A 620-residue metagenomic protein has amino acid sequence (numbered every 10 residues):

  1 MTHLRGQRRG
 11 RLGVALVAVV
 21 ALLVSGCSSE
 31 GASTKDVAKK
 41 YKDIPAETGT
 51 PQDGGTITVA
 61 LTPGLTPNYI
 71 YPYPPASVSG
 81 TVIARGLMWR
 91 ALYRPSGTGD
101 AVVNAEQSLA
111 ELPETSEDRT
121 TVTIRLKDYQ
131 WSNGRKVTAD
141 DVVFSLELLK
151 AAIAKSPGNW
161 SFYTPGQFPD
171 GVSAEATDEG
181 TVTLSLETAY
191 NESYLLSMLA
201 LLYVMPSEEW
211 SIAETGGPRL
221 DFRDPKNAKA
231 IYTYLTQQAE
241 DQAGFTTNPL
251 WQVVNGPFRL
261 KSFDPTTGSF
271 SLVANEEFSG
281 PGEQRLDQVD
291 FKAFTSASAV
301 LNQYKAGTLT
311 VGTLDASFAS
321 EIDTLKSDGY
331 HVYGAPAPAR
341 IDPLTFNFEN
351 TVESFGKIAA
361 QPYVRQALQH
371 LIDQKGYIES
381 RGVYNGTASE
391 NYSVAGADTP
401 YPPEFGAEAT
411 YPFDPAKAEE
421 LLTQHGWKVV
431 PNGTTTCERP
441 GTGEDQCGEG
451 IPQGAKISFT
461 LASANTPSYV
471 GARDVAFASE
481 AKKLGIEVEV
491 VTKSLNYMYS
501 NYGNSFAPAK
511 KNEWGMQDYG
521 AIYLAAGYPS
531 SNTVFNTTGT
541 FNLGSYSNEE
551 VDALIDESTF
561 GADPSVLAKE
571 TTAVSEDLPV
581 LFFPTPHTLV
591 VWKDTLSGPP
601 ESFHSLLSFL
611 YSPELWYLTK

Functional and structural regions predicted by a protein language model:
D43-T50, Q366, I378, E420 (+3 more regions): Extracytoplasmic/peripheral linker and loop segments enriched in polar/acidic and small residues with frequent Thr/Pro
I57-E117, E147, V253: N-terminal lobe/hinge region of extracytoplasmic solute-binding protein
V59, K305, L309-V311, T460-A464 (+3 more regions): Periplasmic binding protein-like
R125-L126, T246-P249, A274-I322, T466 (+1 more regions): Ligand-site clamp/hinge motif
F162-L235: Surface-exposed binding/hinge segments that line and control ligand-binding clefts or catalytic entry sites
V204-P281, E420: Gly/Pro-rich hinge or "lid" segments in bacterial periplasmic/extracellular proteins
F355-P400, A409-T423, R473, V574-F582: Periplasmic-binding protein-like
A388-E444, A464-V470, A562, V566: Structural transition elements
